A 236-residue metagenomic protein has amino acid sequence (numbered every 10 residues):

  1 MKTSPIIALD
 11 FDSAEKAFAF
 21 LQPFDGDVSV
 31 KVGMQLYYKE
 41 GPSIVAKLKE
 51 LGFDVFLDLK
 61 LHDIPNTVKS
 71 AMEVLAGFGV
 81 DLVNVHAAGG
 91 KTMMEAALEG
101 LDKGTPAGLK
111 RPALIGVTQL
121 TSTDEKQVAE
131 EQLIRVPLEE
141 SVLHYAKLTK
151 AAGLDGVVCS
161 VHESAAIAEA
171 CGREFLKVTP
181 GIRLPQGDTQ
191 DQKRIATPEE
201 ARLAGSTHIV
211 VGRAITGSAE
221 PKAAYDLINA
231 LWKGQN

Functional and structural regions predicted by a protein language model:
M1-P23, E220: N-terminal glycine-rich anion-binding loop in soluble enzyme alpha/beta folds
K2, D63, T67-A71, A76-D155 (+3 more regions): Conserved anion-binding
T3-L9, V30-V32, V55-L59, V83-V85 (+4 more regions): Hydrophobic faces of well-ordered beta-strands that scaffold small-molecule active sites in alpha/beta enzyme cores
A14-K16, L36-L51, I64-S70, A87-P112 (+3 more regions): Active-site-adjacent beta->alpha loops and helix N-cap segments on the catalytic face of soluble alpha/beta enzymes
D25, S29-K39: N-terminal beta-alpha supersecondary unit
D27, L51, F78, A152 (+1 more regions): Structural motif
F78-K91, G181-L184, D191-A224: Glycine-rich phosphate-binding active-site loops on the catalytic face of alpha/beta enzymes
